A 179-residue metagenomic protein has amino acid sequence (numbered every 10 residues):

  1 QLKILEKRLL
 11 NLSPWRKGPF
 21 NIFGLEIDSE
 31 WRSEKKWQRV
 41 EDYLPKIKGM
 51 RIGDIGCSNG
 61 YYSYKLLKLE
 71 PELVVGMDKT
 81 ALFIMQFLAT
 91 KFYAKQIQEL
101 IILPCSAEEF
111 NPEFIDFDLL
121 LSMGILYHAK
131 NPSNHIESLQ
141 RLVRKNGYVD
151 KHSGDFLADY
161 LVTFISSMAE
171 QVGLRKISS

Functional and structural regions predicted by a protein language model:
Q1-N11: N-terminal auxiliary segments of SAM/dcSAM-dependent transferases
W31-M50: Conserved alpha-helix/loop element of class I SAM-dependent methyltransferases that forms part of the SAM/SAH-binding
M50-S58: Conserved class I S-adenosyl-L-methionine
N59-E70: Conserved SAM-binding loop of SAM-dependent methyltransferases across substrates and taxa, primarily the Class I
Q96-A107: Conserved SAM-binding strand-loop segment of SAM-dependent methyltransferases
L121: A conserved beta-strand element that flanks and buttresses the S-adenosyl-L-methionine
S133-Y148: A short glycine-rich, Lys/Arg-flanked "PGG" loop and its adjoining helix->strand segment in the class I
G154-I177: Short, glycine-/aromatic-enriched active-site segment of Class I SAM-dependent methyltransferases
